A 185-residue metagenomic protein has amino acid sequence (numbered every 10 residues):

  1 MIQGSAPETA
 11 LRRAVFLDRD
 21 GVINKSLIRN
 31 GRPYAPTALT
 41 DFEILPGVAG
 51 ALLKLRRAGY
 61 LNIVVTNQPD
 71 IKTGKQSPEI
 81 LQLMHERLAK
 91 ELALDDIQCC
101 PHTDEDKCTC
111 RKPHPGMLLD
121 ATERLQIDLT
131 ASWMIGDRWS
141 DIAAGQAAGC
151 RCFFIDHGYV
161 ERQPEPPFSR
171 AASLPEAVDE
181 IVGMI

Functional and structural regions predicted by a protein language model:
I2-L61: Active-site neighborhood of HAD-like aspartate-dependent phosphohydrolases
I2-R13, E79-D96, E105-M134, R138-I185: Asp-based, Mg2+/Mn2+-dependent phosphohydrolase catalytic module
F16-D18, V65, I135: Generic enzyme active-site microenvironment
V22, P69-D70, S140: Short, solvent-exposed loop/turn segments at secondary-structure junctions
N24-S26, G31, T73, A143 (+2 more regions): Conserved protein kinase catalytic core
K25-L27, P101, D156: Residue-level signal for short segments within beta-strands and strand-turn junctions of well-structured beta-sheet
R32-A35, I71-G74, T103-C108, E161-P164: A short acidic, helix-capping loop that chelates divalent metal ions and anchors anionic groups
V48-L81, H85, L94-E105, G145: Substrate-recognition element of Asp-dependent hydrolases with the DxDx(T/V) motif
